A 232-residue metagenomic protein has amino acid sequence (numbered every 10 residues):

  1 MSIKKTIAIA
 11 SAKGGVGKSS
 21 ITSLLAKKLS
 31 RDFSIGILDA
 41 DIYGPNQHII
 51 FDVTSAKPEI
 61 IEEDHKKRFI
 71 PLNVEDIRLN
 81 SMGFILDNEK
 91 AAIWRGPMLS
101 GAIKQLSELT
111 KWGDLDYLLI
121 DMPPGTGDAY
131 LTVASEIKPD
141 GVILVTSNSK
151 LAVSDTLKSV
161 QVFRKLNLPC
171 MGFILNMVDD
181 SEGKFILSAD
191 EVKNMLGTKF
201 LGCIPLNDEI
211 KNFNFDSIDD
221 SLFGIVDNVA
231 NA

Functional and structural regions predicted by a protein language model:
K5-D39: Walker A/P-loop phosphate-binding motif and the immediately C-terminal alpha-helix
A8-A10, G15-K18, I70-D76, I143: Structured catalytic core of nucleotide-sugar glycosyltransferases
S23, K27, R31, I49 (+3 more regions): Short, well-ordered alpha-helices that flank and scaffold nucleotide-derived cofactor binding pockets
F33-G36, A40-I85: Phosphate-binding loop that captures ATP/GTP phosphates
G83-V133: Phosphate-binding/switch loop-helix module in NTP-utilizing enzymes
D116-N212: Conserved catalytic-core segment of NTP-binding enzymes
F213-F223: C-terminal boundary of histidine-terminating zinc-finger modules
S221-A232: Histidine-centered active-site loop/cap adjacent to the catalytic His in serine esterases/O-acetyl transfer systems
